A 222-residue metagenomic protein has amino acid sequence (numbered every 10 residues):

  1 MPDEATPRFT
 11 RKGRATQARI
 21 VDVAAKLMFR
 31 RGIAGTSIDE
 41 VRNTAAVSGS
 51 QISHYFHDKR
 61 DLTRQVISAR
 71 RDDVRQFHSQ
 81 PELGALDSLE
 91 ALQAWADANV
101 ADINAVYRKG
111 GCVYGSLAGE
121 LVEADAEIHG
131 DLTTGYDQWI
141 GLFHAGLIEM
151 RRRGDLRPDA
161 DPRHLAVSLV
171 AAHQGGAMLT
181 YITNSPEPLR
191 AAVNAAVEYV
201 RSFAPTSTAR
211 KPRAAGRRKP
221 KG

Functional and structural regions predicted by a protein language model:
M1-A15, T206-G222: N-terminal intrinsically disordered/low-complexity leader segments
P2, R19, V23, L27-D61 (+1 more regions): Helix-turn-helix
Q65, S79-G111, P162-L169: Hydrophobic alpha-helical connector segments
S68-R75: Short, basic, alpha-helical segments at the C-terminal edge of helix-turn-helix-like DNA-binding modules
Q76, D97-H144: Short secondary-structure transition hinges
A85-L86, A124-I128, D137-L165, F203-R213: Hydrophobic alpha-helical bundle segments that form small-molecule/ligand-binding pockets
D102-A105, E149, L169-E187, Y199-A209: Amphipathic C-terminal alpha-helical segment
G110, G115, A160-L179, A195-Y199: Hydrophobic alpha-helical segments that form the core of small-molecule binding pockets and/or dimer interfaces
